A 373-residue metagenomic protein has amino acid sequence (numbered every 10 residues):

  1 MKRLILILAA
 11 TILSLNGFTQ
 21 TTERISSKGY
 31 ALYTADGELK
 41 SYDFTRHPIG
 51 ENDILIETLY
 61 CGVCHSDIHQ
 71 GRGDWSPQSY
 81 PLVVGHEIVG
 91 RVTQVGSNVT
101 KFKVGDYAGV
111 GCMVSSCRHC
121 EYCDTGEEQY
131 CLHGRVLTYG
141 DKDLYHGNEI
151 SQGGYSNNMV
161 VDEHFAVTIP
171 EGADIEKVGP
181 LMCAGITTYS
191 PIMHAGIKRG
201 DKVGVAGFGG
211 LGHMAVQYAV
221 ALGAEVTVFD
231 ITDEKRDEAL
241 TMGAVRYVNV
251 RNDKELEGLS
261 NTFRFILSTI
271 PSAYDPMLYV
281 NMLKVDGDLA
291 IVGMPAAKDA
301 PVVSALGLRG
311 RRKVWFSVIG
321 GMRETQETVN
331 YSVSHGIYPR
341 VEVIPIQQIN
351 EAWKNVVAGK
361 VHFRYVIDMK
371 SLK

Functional and structural regions predicted by a protein language model:
M1-T22: Bacterial Sec-dependent N-terminal signal peptides
Q20-V89, G153, N157-V161, K370-K373: Short N-terminal strand-loop motif that marks the start of NAD(P)H/FAD-dependent oxidoreductase cofactor-binding domains
T22-I25, M277, M322-K373: C-terminal hydrophobic helical "lid"/dimerization subdomain of Rossmann-like NAD(P)H-dependent oxidoreductases
H47-C61, D74-D124, Q129, Q152 (+1 more regions): Glycine-rich beta-strand-centered segment in the early N-terminal region that forms part of a ligand/cofactor-binding
C112-H164: Cysteine-cluster motifs in flexible loop/terminal segments that predominantly coordinate metals
N157, H164-A166, P170-N252: Mid-domain Rossmann-like dinucleotide-binding core that forms the NAD(H)/NADP(H) cofactor-binding site
A195-K202, E225-K313, K370-K373: Glycine-rich cofactor phosphate-binding loops and adjacent beta1-alpha1 units of small-molecule cofactor enzyme domains
